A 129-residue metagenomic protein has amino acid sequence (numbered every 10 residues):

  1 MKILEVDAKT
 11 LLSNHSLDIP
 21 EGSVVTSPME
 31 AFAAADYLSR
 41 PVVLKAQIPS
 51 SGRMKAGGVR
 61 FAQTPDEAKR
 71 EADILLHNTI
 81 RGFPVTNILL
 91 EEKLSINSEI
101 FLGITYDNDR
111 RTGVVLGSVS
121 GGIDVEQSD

Functional and structural regions predicted by a protein language model:
M1, R60-E91: Short N-terminal secondary-structure initiator segments
M1-R40: A conserved helix-loop-beta module that forms one wall/lid of the active-site cleft in ATP-utilizing catalytic domains
E5-L12, L38-M54, G82-I96, L102: ATP-grasp fold ATP-binding core
H15, Y37, P41, A68-G82 (+1 more regions): Change "in soluble alpha/beta enzymes" to "in soluble alpha/beta proteins
P20-G22, L44-E71, F101, I123-V125: Glycine-rich phosphate-binding loop of ATP-grasp-fold ATP-dependent ligases
V25, R60-T64, T105, L116-G117: Short beta-strand-to-turn element immediately C-terminal to the catalytic PLP-Schiff-base lysine in fold type I
M29-E30, D66, D109-R111: Generic "edge-of-domain/loop-turn" microfeature
G82-D129: Hydrophobic alpha-helical hairpins/lids featuring a short glycine-rich hinge
